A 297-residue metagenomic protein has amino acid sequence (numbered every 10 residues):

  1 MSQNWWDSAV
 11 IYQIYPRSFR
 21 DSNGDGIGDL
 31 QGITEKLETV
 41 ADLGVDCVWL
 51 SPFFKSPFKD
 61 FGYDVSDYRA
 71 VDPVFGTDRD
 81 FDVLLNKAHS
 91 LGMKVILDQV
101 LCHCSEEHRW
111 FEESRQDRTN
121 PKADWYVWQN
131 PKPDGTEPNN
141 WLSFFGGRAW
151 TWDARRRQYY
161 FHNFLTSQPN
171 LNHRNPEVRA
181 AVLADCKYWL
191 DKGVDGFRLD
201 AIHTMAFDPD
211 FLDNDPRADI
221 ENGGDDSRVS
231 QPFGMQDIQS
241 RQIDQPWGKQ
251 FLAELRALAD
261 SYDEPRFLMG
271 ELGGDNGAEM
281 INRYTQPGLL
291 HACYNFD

Functional and structural regions predicted by a protein language model:
S2-K187, D191, H203-D275: Acidic/aromatic-lined carbohydrate-recognition and catalytic surfaces of CAZymes acting on diverse glycans
D195: Receiver (REC) domain switch/active-site residues of two-component response regulators
E271-D297: Noncatalytic carbohydrate-binding groove/subsite architecture in carbohydrate-active enzymes
